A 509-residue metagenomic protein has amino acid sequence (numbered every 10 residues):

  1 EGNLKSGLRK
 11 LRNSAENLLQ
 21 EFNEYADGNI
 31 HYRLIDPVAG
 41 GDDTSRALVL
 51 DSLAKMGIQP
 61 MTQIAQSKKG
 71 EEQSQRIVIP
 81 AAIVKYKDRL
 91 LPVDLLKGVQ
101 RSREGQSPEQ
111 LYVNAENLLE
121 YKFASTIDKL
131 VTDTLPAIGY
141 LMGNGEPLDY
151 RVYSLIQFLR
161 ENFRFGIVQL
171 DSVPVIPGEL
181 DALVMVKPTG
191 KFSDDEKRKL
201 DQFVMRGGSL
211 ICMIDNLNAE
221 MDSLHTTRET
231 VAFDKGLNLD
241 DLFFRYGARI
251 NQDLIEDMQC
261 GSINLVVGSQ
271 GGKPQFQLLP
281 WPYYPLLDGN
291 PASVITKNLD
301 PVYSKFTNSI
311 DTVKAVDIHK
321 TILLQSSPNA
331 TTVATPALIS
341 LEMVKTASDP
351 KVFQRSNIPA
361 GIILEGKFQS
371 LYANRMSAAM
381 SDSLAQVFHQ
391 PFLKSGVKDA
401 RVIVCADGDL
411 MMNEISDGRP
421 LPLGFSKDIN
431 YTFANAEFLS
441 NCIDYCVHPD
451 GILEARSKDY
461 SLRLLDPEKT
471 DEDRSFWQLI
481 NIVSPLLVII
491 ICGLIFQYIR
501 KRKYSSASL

Functional and structural regions predicted by a protein language model:
E1-G190, K197, D201, D215-N216: Juxtamembrane extramembrane loops of integral membrane proteins
G2-L4, M142, G424-S426, K469-D473 (+1 more regions): Glycine- and acidic
I35-G41, Q169, D253-Q259, R456-S457: Acidic carboxylate-rich catalytic motifs and surrounding loops in phosphoryl-/glycosyl-chemistry enzymes
S102-Q106, A334, I415-S416, L465-D466: A short, polar/proline- and glycine-enriched secondary-structure boundary/capping micro-motif
L118-F123, V131-T134, L148-G451: Acidic, S/T/G-rich, low-cysteine, solvent-exposed domains in lumenal/extracellular/periplasmic regions of secretory
P136, Q252, A373, H448-A455 (+3 more regions): Intrinsically disordered or highly flexible coil/loop and linker segments, enriched in small and charged/polar residues
Y445-D473: Juxtamembrane amphipathic/hinge helix adjacent to a transmembrane helix
L464-L509: C-terminal signal-anchor/stop-transfer transmembrane helix together with its immediate cytosolic, Lys/Arg-enriched
